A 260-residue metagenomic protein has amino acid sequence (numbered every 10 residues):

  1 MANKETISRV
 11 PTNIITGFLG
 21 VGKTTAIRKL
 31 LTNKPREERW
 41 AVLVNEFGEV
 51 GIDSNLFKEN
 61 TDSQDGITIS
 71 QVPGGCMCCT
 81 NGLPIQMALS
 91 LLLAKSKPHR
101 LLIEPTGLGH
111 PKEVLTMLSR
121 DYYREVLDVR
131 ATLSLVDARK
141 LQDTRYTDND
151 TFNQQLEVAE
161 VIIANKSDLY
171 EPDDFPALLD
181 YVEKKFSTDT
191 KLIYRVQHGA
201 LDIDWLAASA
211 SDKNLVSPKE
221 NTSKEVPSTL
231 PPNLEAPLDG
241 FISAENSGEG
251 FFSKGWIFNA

Functional and structural regions predicted by a protein language model:
A2-K4, Q154, V161, Y170-A260: C-terminal accessory "lid"/substrate-recognition subdomains
A2-T16, V21, T25-R145, D150: Nucleotide-state-sensitive switch-loop elements of NTP-binding domains
K23, R28-K29, Q155, K166 (+1 more regions): Basic side chains
P73, L102, K166, K254-I257: Conserved short-loop catalytic and cofactor-binding motifs
V114-T188, R195-V196: Conserved catalytic-core segment of NTP-binding enzymes
